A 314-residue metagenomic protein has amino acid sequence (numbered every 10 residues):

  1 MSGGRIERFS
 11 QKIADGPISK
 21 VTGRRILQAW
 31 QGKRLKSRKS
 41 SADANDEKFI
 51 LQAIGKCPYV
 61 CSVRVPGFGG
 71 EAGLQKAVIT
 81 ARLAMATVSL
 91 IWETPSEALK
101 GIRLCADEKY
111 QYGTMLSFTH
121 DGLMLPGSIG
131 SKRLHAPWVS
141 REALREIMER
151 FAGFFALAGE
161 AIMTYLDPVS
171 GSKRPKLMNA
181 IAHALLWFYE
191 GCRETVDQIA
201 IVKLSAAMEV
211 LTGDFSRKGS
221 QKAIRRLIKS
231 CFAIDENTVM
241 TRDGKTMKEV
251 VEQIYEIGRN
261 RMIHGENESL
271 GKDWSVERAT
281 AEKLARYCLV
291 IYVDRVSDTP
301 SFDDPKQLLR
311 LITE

Functional and structural regions predicted by a protein language model:
M1-V202, A206, W274-K283, Y287-E314: Charged, non-catalytic interaction/linker regions at domain boundaries that couple catalytic cores to substrate
P175-A180, A223-S230, V250-N260: A glycine-rich, aromatic-flanked flexible loop/lid motif
W187-C192, M240-T241, E266-G271: Glycine- and acidic
E190, D197, G213, R261-E268: General structural signal for alpha-helix termini and helix-helix connectors
I199, D214-S216, E256: Long amphipathic alpha-helical segments
A206-T246: Flexible secondary-structure boundary motifs
S216, N260-N267, V290-D298: Charged/polar positions within long, soluble alpha-helices
G244-S275: Histidine-centered, metal-coordinating catalytic motifs and their short helical/loop contexts
